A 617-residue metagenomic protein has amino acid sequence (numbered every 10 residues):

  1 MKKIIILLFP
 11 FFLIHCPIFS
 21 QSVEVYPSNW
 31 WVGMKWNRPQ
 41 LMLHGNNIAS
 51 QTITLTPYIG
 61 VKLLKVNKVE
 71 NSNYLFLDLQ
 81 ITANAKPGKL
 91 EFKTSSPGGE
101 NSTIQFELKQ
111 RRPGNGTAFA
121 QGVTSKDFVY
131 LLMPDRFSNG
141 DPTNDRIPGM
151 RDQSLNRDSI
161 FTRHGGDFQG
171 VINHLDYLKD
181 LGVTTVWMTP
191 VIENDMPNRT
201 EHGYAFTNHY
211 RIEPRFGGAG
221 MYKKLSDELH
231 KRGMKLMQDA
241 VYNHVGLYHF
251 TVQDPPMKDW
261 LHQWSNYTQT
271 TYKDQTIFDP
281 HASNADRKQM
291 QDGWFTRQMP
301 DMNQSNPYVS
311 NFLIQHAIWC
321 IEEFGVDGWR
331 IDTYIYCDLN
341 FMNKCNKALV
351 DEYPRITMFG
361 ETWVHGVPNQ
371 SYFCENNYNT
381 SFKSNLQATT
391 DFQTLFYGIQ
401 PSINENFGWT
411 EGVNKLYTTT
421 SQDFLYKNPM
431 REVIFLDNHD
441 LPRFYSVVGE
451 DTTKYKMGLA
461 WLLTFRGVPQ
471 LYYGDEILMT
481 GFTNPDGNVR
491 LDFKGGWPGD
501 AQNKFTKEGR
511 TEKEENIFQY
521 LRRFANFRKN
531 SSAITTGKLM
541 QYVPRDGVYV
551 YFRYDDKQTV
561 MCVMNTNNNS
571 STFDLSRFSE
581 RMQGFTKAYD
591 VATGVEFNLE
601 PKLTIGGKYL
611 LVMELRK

Functional and structural regions predicted by a protein language model:
M1-P27: Bacterial Sec-dependent N-terminal signal peptides
Q21-S50, L108-P113: Beta-strand/beta-sandwich contexts
K35-G98: Immunoglobulin-like IPT/TIG beta-sandwich domains and homologous Ig-like subdomains
K93, P97-D127, G140-D145, M150-R151: The feature marks proteins involved in alpha-glucan
E100, Q110-F128, K179, L471 (+1 more regions): Carbohydrate-interacting/catalytic domains
F128-Y130, V186-M188, L236-Q238, W329 (+3 more regions): Hydrophobic faces of well-ordered beta-strands that scaffold small-molecule active sites in alpha/beta enzyme cores
F137-E323, M342-Y353, T357, T362 (+3 more regions): Substrate-binding/active-site clefts of carbohydrate-active enzymes
S226, H230, H244, H249 (+13 more regions): Active-site-proximal helices and loops of the catalytic beta/alpha 8
